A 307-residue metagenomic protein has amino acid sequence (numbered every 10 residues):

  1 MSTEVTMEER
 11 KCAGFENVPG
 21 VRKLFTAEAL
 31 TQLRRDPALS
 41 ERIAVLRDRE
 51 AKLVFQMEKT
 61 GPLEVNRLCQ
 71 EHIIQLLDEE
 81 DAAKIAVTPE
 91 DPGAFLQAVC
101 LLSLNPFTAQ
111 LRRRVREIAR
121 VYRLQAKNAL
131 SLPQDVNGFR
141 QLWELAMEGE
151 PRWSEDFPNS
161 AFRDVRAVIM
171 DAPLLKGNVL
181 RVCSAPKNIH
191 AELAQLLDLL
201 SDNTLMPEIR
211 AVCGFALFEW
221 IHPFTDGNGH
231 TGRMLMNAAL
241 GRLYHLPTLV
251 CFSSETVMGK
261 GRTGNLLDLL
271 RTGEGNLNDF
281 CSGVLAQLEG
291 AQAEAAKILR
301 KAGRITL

Functional and structural regions predicted by a protein language model:
M1-L307: FIC/Doc superfamily catalytic core
